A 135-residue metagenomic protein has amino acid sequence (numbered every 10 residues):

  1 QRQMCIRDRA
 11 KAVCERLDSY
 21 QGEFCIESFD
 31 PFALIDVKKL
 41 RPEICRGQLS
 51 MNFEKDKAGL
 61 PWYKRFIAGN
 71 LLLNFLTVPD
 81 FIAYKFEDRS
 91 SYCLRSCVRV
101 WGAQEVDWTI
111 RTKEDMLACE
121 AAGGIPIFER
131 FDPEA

Functional and structural regions predicted by a protein language model:
R2-I6: Short, small-residue-biased leader/transition segments that mark boundaries at the very start of proteins
R7, Q21-F24: Conserved N-terminal beta1-alpha1 strand-loop-helix module at the mouth
R7-L17, A33-R46, A58-R65, L94-R95: Distinct, well-ordered alpha-helical segments
F24-I26, R46, E105: Hydrophobic/aromatic residues located in beta-strands of well-ordered beta-sheets within soluble catalytic
I26, D30, V37, I82 (+1 more regions): Conserved, mostly hydrophobic/aromatic
F29-P31, L49-N52: Histidine- and/or cysteine-centered catalytic micro-motif in compact active-site loops
L49, K57-A135: C-terminal active-site rim and adjoining tail of enzyme catalytic domains
